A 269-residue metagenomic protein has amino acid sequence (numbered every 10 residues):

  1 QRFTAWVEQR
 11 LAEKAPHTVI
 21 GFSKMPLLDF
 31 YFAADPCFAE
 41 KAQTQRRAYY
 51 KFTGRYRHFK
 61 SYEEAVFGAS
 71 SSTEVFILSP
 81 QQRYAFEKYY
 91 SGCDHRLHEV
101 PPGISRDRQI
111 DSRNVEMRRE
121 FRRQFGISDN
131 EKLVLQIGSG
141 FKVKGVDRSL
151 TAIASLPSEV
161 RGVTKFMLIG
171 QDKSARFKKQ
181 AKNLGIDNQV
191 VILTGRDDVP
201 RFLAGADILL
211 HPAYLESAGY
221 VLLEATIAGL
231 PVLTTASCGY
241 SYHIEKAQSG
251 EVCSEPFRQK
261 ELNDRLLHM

Functional and structural regions predicted by a protein language model:
R55-L78, Y84, Y90: Membrane-proximal helix-turn-helix segments that form the acceptor-binding/catalytic region of lipid-linked
I104, I137-F141, T164-K178: Glycosyltransferase donor-sugar binding loop
I110-I127: A short helix/loop element that forms part of the nucleotide-sugar donor recognition site in Leloir-type
K132, Q136-S155, A175-R176: A conserved mid-protein helix/loop that constitutes part of the nucleotide-sugar donor-binding site
F177-G195: Nucleotide-activated donor-binding/catalytic signature segment of Leloir-type glycosyltransferases, i.e., the conserved
Y214: Aromatic "clamp/platform" in nucleotide-sugar-dependent glycosyltransferases that forms part of the donor/acceptor
P231-T234: Short hydrophobic beta-strand element within catalytic cores of glycosyltransferases and related nucleotide-activated
S241-L267: Change "using UDP/GDP/dTDP sugars" to "using nucleotide sugars
